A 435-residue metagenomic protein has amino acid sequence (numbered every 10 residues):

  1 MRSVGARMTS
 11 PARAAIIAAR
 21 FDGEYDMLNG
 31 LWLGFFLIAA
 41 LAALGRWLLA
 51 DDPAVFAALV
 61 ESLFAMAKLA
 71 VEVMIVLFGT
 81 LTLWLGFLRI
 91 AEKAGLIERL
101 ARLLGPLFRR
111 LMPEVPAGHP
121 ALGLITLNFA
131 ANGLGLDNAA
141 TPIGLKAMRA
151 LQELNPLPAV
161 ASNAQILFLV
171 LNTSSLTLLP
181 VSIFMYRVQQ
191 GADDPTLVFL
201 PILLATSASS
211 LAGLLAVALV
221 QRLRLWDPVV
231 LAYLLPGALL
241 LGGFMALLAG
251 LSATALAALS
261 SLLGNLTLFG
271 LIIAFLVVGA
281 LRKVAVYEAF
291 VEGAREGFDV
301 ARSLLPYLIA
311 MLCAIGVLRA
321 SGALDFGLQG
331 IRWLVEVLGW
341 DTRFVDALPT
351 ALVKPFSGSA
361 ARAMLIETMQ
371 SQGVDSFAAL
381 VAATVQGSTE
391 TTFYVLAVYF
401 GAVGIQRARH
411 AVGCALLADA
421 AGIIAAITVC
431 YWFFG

Functional and structural regions predicted by a protein language model:
I16-Y25: Short, positively charged and aromatic/hydrophobic N-terminal segments
D26-L28, F64-V73, P195-I202, W226-L231 (+2 more regions): Interfacial loop-to-helix junctions that mark the boundaries of transmembrane helices in multi-pass membrane
L28-A50, F78-W84, A232-L241, L262-V278 (+1 more regions): Hydrophobic mid-bilayer segments of alpha-helices in multi-pass membrane transport proteins, especially secondary
L31, F35, A57, A94 (+12 more regions): Alpha-helical transmembrane segments of multi-pass membrane proteins, especially transporters and channels
L44-L59, E92, L96, L178-D194 (+7 more regions): Transmembrane helix-loop junctions in multi-pass membrane proteins
A54-E153, R282-S371: Membrane-embedded alpha-helical segments and adjacent helix-loop junctions characteristic of multi-pass solute
L151-G242, D375-Q386, T392-G435: Membrane-core helix-loop-helix motifs of multi-pass transport proteins
S210, L214-A285, E292: Long, contiguous bundles of hydrophobic transmembrane helices that form the permeation core of multi-pass
